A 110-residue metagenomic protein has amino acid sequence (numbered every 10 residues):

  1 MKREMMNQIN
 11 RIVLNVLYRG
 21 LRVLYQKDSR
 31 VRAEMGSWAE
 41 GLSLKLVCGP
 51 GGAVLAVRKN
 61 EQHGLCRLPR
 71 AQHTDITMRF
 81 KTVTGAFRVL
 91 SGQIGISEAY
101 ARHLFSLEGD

Functional and structural regions predicted by a protein language model:
M1-D110: Feature captures hydrophobic
